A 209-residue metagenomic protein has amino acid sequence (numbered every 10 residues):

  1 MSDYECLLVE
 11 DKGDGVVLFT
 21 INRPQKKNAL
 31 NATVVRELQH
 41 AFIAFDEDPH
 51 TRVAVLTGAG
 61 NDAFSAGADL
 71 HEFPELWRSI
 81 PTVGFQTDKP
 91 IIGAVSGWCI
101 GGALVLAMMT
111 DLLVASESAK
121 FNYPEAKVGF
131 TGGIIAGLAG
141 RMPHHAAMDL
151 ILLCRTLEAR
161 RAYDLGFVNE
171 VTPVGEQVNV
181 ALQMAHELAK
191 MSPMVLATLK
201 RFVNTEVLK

Functional and structural regions predicted by a protein language model:
M1-L18, N22, T156-A189, A197-V207: Amphipathic alpha-helical segments at domain termini/boundaries
M1-T57: Conserved CoA-thioester-binding segment of acyl-CoA-metabolizing enzymes
Y4, H50, G58-T87, K127: Glycine- (often His-adjacent) and acidic-residue-rich active-site loop that binds/positions the CoA thioester
P24-K27, N61-D62, G67, S118-K120 (+1 more regions): A short, glycine- and basic residue-enriched loop/turn that sits immediately adjacent to a domain's principal
T33, E37, V180, M194 (+1 more regions): Charged catalytic carboxylate motif
T57-G58, V95: Short beta-strand/turn micro-motifs composed of small residues that flank or help shape donor/cofactor-binding pockets
N61-S65, I100, N122, V203-E206: Short, active-site-adjacent cap segments at secondary-structure transitions
F85-P193: Crotonase-fold acyl-CoA enzyme core
